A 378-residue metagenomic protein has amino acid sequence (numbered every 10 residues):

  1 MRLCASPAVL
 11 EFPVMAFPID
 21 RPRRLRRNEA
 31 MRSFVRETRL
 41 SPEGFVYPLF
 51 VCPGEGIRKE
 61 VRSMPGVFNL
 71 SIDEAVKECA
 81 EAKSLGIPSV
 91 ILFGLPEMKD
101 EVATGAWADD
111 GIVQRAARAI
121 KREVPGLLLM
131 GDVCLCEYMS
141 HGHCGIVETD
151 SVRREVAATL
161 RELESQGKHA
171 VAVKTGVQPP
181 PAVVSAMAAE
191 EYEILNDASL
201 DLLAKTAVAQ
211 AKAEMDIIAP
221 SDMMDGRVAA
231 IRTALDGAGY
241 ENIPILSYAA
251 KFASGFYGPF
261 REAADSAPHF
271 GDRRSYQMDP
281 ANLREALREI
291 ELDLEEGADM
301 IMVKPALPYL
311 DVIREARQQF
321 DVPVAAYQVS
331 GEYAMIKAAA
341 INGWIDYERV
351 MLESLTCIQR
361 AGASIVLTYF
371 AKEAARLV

Functional and structural regions predicted by a protein language model:
M1, V177-P180: Short polybasic linear motifs
V14-D73: An N-cap/entry alpha-helix motif that binds or orients negatively charged groups
P53-V61, P65-H169, K174, P181-V378: Alpha/beta enzyme core
